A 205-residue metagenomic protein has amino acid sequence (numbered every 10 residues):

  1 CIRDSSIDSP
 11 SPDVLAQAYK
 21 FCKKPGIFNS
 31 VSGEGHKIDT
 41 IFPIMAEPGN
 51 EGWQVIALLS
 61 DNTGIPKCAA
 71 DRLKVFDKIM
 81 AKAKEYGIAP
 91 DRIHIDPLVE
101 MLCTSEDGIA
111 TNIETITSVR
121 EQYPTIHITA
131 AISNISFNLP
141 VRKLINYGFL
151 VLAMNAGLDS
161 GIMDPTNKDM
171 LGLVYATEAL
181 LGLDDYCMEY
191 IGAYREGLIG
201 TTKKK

Functional and structural regions predicted by a protein language model:
C1-D4: Short, small-residue-biased leader/transition segments that mark boundaries at the very start of proteins
S6-P10, V31, L58, A131: Structural motif
I7, M45-P48: Replace "in large, NTP-powered and nucleic-acid-processing enzymes" with "in large, NTP-powered factors and other
S9-P10, K24-P43, I79, D164: Phosphate/diphosphate-binding loops
L15-A16: Short, well-ordered alpha-helical microsegments
Y19-K20: Ankyrin-repeat helical core positions
D39, P48-I199: Catalytic alpha/beta core domains of metabolic enzymes, predominantly
T201-K205: Long amphipathic alpha-helical segments
